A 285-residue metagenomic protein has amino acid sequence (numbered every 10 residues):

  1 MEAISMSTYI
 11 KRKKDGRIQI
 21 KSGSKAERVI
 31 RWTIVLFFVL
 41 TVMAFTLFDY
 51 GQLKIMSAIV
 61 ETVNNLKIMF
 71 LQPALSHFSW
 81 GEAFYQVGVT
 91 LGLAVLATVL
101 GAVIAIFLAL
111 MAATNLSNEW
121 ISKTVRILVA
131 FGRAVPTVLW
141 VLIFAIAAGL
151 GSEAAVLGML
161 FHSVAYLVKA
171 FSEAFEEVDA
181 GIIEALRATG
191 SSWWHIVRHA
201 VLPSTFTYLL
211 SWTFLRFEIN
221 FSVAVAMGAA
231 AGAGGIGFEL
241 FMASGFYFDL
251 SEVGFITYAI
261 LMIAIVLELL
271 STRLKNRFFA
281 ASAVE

Functional and structural regions predicted by a protein language model:
M1-V99, S282-E285: N-terminal, non-cleaved signal-anchor transmembrane helix
S57-K67, A231-M242: Short hydrophobic, aromatic-rich alpha-helical segments embedded in or entering the lipid bilayer of multi-pass
F84-G92, V125-G132, F214, E218 (+1 more regions): Alpha-helical membrane-interface segments at transmembrane helix boundaries
T98-I106, L110, T114, V138 (+7 more regions): Hydrophobic positions within alpha-helical transmembrane segments of bacterial inner-membrane proteins
F107-V141, A170: Cytoplasmic-entry segments and transmembrane alpha-helices of multi-pass inner-membrane transporters
V129-S163: Generic hydrophobic transmembrane alpha-helix motif, especially the helices
L150-R216, V223, T272: Membrane-cytosol interface at the C-terminal ends of specific transmembrane alpha-helices in multi-pass membrane
S251-E285: C-terminal transmembrane helix and the adjacent membrane-cytosol boundary/short C-terminal tail of inner/organellar
